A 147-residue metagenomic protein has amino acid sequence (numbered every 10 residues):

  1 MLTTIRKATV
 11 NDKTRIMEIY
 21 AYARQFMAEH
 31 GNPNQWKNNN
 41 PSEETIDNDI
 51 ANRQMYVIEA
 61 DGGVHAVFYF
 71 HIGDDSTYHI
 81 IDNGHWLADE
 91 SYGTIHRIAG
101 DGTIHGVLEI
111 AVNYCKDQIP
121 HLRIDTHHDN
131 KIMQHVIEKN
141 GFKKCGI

Functional and structural regions predicted by a protein language model:
T4-E18: A short beta-loop-alpha structural element at the N-terminal edge of CoA-dependent acyl/N-acetyltransferase catalytic
R24-T45: Conserved GNAT-fold acetyl-CoA-binding loop/helix
E44-V57, D74-S76: A short helix-loop-beta-strand connector motif used in the catalytic cores of GNAT acetyltransferases and, in some
V57, G63-G73: Conserved beta-strand in the GNAT
Y69-T103: Conserved acyl-donor/pantetheine-binding loop and adjacent beta-alpha core of acyl/acetyltransferases and related
G100-D117, Q134-K139: Conserved acetyl-CoA-binding loop-helix of GNAT-fold acetyltransferases
D117-H128: Conserved GNAT acetyl-CoA-binding A-motif
D129-G146: Conserved active-site alpha-helix within GNAT-family acetyltransferase domains
